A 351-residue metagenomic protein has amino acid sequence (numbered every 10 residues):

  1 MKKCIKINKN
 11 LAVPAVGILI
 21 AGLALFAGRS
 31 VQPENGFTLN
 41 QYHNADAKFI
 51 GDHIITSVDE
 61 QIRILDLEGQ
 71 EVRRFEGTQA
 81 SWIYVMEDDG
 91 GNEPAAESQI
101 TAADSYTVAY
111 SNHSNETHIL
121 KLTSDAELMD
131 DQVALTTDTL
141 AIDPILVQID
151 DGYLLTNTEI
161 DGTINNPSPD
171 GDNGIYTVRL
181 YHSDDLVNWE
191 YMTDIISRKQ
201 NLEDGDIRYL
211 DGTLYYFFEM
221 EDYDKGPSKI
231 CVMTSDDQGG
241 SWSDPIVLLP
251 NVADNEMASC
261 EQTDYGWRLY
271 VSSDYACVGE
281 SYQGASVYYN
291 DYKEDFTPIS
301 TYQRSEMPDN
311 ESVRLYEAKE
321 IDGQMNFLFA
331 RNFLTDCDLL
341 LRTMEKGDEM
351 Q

Functional and structural regions predicted by a protein language model:
K2-G17: N-terminal Sec-pathway targeting helices
P14-L23, Q351: N-terminal leader/targeting segments
I20-E34: Bacterial Sec-dependent signal peptides at the C-terminal "C-region" and cleavage site
S30-Q351: Carbohydrate-active catalytic/glycan-binding domains of CAZyme proteins, especially the secreted or lumenal ectodomains
